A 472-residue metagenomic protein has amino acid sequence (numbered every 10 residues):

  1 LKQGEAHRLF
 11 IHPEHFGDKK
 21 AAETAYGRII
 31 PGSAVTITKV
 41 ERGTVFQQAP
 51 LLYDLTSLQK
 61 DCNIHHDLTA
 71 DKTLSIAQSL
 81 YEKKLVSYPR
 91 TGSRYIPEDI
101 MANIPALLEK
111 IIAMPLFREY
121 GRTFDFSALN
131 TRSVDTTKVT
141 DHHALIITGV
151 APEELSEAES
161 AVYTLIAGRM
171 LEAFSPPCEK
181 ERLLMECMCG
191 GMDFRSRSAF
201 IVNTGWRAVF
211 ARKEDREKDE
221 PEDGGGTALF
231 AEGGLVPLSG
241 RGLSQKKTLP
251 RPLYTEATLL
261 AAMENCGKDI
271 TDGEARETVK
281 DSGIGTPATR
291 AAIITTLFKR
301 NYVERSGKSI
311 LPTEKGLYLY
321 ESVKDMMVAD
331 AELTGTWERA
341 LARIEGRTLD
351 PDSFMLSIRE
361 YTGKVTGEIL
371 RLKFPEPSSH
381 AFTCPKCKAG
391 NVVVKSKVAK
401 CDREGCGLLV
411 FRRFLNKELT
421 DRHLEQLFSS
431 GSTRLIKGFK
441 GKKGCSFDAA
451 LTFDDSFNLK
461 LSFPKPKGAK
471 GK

Functional and structural regions predicted by a protein language model:
L1-S79, K83-L85, D219: Conserved phosphate-chemistry cores used by DNA topoisomerases
E41, A70-D71, G92-K472: Basic, low-complexity terminal or inter-domain segments flanking catalytic cores
V86-G92: Short amphipathic alpha-helical interface patches used for protein-protein assembly/oligomerization
